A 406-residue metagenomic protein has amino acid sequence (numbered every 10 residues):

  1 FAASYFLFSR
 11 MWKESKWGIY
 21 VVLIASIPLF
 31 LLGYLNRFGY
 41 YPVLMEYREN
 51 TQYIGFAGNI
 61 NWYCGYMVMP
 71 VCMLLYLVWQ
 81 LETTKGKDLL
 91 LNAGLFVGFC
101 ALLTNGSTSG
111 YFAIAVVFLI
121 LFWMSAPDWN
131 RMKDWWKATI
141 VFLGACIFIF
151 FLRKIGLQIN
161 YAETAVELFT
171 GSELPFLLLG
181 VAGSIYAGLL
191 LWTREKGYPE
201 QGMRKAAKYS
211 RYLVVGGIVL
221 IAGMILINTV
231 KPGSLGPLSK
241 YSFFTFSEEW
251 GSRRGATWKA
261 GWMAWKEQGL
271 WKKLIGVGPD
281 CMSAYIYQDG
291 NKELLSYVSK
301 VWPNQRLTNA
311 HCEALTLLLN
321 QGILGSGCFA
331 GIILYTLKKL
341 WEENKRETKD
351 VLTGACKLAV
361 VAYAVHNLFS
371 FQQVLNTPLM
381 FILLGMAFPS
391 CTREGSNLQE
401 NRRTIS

Functional and structural regions predicted by a protein language model:
F1-L7, E14-E49, G55-V230, L319-A355 (+3 more regions): Alpha-helical transmembrane segments of multi-pass inner-membrane proteins
A2-S15, S109-Y111, S247-E267: Cytoplasmic juxtamembrane interface segments
Y41-I54, W62, L235-S252, K259 (+2 more regions): Interfacial juxtamembrane loops and adjacent helix segments that form the catalytic/substrate-binding surfaces
Q372: Short, positively biased Gly/Pro-containing turn/loop motifs at secondary-structure boundaries
E400-I405: Short, charged juxtamembrane terminal tails flanking transmembrane helices
